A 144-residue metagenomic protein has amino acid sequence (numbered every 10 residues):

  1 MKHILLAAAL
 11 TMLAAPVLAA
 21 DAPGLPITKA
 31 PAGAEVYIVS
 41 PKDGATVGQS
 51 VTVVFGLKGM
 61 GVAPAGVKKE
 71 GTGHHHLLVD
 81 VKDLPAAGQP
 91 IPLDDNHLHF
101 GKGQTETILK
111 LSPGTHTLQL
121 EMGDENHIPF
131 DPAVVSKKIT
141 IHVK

Functional and structural regions predicted by a protein language model:
A14-A19: N-terminal signal peptide c-region/cleavage motif recognized by signal peptidases
P23-G48: Short, compositionally biased P/S/T/A/G/V-rich stretches that sit at domain boundaries
A45-M60: Contiguous beta-strand segments within globular domains
Q49, G73, S112-G114: A glycine-anchored, Pro-Gly-centered beta-turn/N-cap motif
V51-F55, T105, G114-M122: Short, well-structured beta-strand segments within conserved domains
G56-V67, I128: Short amphipathic, basic-aromatic surface patches that mediate peripheral association with negatively charged
L84-A87, G123-D131: Short acidic/polar inter-strand loop motif in beta-rich domains
L111-H127, V135-I141: Internal, hydrophobic beta-strand segments that form the core of beta-sheet-rich folds
